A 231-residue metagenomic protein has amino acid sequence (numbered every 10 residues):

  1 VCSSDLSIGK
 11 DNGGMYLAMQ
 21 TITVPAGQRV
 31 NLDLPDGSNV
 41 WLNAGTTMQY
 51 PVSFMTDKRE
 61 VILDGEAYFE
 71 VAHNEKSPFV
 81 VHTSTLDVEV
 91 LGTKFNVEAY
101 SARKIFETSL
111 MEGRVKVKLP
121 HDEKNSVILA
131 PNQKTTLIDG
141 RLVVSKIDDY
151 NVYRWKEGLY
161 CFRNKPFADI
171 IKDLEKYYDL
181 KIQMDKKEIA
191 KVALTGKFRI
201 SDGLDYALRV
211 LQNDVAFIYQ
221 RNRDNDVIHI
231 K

Functional and structural regions predicted by a protein language model:
S4-K231: A residue-level detector for the "anchor" residue at the start of short, highly conserved motifs
